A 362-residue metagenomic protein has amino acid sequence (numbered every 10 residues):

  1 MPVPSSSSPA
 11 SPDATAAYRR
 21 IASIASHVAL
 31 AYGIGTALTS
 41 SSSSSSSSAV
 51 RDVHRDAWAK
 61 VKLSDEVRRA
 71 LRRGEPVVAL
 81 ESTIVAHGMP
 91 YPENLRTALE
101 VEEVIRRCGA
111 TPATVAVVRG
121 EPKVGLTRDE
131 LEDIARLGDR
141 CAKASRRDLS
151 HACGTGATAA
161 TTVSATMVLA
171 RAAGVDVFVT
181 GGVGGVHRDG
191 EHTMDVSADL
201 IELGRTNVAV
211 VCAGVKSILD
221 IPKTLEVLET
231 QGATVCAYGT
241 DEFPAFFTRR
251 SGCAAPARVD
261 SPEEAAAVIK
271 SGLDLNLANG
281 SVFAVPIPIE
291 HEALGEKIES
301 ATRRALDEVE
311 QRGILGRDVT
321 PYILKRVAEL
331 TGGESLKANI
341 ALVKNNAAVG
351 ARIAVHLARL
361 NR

Functional and structural regions predicted by a protein language model:
P4, D13-S41: Terminal signal-anchor or tail-anchor transmembrane helices that tether membrane-associated enzymes to cellular
V50, H54-G74: N- or domain-start disorder-to-order transition segments that initiate the globular core
R68-R72, V77-V78, R107, V168-A172 (+6 more regions): Solvent-exposed alpha-helices and their adjacent loops that cap or buttress functional pockets in soluble metabolic
V78-L80, P112-V117, A159, V177-G182 (+5 more regions): General beta-strand structural signal in soluble alpha/beta enzymes
S82, H87-M89, N94-A152, D274-E290: Glycine-rich nucleotide/cofactor/substrate-binding loop typically near the N-terminus or early in the first domain
A160-V163, E191-G204, V208-E229, P262-A267: Active-site glycine-rich loop that binds ribose-phosphate moieties when present
R249-D274: Anionic-ligand binding region
L277-N345: A C-terminal functional module that forms or caps the active site or interfaces directly with catalytic machinery
